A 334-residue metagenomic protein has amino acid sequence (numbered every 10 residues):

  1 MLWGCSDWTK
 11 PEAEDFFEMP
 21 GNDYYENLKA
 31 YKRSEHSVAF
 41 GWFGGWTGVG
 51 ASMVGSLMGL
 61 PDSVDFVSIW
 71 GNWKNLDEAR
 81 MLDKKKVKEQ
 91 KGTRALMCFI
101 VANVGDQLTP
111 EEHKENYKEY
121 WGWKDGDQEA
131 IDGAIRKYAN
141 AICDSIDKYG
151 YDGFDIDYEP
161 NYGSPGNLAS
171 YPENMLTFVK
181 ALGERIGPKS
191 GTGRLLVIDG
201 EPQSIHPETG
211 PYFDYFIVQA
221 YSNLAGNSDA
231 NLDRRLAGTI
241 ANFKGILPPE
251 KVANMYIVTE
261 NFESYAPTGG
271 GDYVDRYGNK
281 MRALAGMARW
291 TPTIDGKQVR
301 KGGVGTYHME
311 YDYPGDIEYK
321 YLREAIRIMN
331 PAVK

Functional and structural regions predicted by a protein language model:
L2-G4: C-terminal motif of bacterial Sec signal peptides marking the signal peptidase cleavage site
S6-K334: Secreted glycan hydrolases and related glycan-binding modules that recognize and/or cleave
